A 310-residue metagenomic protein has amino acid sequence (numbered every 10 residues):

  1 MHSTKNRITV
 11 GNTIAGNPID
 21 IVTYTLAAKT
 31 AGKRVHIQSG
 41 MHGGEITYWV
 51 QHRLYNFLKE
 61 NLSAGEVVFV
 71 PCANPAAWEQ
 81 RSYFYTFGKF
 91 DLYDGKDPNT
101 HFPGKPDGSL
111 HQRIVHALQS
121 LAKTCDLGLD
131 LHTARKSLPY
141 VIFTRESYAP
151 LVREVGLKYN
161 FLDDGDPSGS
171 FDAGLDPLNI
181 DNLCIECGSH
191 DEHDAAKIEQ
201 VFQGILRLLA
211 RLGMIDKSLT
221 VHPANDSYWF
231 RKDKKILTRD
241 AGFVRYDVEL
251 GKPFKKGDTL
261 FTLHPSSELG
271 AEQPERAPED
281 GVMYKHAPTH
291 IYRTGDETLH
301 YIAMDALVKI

Functional and structural regions predicted by a protein language model:
M1-I310: Structured catalytic-domain cores with a bias toward divalent-metal coordination
